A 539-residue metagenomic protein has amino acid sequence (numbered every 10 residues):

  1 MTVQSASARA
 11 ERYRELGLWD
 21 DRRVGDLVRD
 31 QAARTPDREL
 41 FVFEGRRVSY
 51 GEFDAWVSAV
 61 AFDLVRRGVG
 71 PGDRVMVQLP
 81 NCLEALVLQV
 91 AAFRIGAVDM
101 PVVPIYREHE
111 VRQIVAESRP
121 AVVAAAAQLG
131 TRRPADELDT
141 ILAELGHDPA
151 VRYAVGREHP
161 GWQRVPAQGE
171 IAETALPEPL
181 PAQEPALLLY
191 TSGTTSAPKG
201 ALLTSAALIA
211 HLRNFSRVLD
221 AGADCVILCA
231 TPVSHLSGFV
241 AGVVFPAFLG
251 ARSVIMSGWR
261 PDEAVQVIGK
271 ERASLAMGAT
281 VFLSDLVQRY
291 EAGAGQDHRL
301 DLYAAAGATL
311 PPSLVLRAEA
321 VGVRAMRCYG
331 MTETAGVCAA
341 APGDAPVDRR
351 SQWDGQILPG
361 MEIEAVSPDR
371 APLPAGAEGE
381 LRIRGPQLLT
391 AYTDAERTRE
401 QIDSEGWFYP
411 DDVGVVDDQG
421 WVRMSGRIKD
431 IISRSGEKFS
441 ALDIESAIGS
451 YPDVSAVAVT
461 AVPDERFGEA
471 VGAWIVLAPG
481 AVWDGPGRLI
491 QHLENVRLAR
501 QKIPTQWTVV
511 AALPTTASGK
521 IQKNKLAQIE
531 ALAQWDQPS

Functional and structural regions predicted by a protein language model:
L18-D21, G25, R29, D37-C82 (+4 more regions): Conserved AMP-binding/adenylate-forming core of the ANL superfamily
D21, P36, H159-P160, E170-Y190 (+3 more regions): Conserved pre-ATP/AMP-binding loop-to-beta segment of ANL
R66-R67, A97-P166, P479: Structural core segment of the AMP-binding/adenylate-forming
Y106-A116, V123-A125, G385, T390-A391 (+3 more regions): AMP-binding/adenylate-forming catalytic core of the ANL superfamily
A150, L498-K520, P538: AMP-binding/adenylate-forming catalytic domain of the ANL superfamily
I209-V226, S234-L275, R289-Y290: Conserved AMP-binding/adenylation subdomain of ANL enzymes
K270-G278, Q288-R349, E362, D369: Gly/Ser/Thr-rich phosphate-binding loop
Q356-G360, D369-Q401, F439: Conserved ATP/PPi-binding loop(s) of AMP-dependent carboxylate-activating enzymes
